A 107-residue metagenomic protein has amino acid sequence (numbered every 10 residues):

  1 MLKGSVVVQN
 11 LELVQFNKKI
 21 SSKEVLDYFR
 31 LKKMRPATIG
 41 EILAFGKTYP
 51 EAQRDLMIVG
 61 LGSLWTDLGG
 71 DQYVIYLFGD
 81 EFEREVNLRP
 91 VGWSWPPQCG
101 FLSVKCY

Functional and structural regions predicted by a protein language model:
M1-R35, I39-Y107: A binding-site-centric feature that preferentially detects glycan-recognition modules on secreted/surface proteins
